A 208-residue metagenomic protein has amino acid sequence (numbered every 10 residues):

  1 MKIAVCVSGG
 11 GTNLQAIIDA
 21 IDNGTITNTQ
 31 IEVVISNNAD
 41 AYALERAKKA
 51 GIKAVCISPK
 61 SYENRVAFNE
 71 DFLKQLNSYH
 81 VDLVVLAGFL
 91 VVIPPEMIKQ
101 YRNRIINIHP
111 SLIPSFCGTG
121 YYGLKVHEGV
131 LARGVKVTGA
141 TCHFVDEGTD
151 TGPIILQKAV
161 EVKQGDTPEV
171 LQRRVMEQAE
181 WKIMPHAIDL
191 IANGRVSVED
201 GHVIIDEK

Functional and structural regions predicted by a protein language model:
M1-K208: One-carbon transfer enzymes
